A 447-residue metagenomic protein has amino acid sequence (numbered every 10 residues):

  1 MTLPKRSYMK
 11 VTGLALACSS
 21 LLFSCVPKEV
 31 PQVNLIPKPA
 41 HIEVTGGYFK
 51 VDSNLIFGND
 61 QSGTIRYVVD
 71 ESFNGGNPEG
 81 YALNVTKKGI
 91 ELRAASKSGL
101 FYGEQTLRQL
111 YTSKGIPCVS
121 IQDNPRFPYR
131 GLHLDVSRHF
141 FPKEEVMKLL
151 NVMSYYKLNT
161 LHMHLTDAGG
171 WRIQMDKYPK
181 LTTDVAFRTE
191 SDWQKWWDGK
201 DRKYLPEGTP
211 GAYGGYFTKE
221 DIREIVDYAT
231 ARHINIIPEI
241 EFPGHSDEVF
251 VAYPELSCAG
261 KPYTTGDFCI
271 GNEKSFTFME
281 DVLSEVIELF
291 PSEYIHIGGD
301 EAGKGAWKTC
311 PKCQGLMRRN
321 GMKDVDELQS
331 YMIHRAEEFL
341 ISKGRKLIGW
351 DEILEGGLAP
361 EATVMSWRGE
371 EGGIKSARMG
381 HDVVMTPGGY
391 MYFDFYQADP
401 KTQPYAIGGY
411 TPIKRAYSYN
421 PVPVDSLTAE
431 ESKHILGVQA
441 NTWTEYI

Functional and structural regions predicted by a protein language model:
L3, K10, C25-R130, I341 (+2 more regions): Acidic, contiguous N-terminal accessory segments
T12-L21: Bacterial N-terminal signal peptides
N54, L134-D135, G208-G211, E355-A362: Short, basic, glycine/proline-bearing loop/turn elements
G76-Y294, R335, F339, H434 (+1 more regions): Feature activates predominantly on carbohydrate-active enzymes
F140-P142, A168-Q174, P243-V249, H296 (+5 more regions): Flexible loop/turn segments at secondary-structure boundaries
V249-F250, P254-A362, W367-R378: Active-site neighborhood of glycoside hydrolase catalytic domains
K346-E352, P360-A362, E370-I447: Flexible, acidic glycine-rich loops studded with aromatic residues
